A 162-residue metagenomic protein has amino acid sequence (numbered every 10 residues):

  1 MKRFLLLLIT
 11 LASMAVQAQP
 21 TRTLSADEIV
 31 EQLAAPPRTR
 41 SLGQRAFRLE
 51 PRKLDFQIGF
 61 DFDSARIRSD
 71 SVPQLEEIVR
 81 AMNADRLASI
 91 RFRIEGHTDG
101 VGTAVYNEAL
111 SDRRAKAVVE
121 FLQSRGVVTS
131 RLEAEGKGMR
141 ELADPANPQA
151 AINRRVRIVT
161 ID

Functional and structural regions predicted by a protein language model:
M1-F4: Positively charged n-region of N-terminal signal peptides that target proteins for export
L7-I9, L49-P51, D85, R125 (+1 more regions): Sterically constrained small-residue positions within well-ordered secondary structures of folded domains
I9-Q17: Hydrophobic h-region of N-terminal signal peptides that target proteins for export in Gram-negative bacteria
A12, R86-A88, V128, I152: Short, structurally constrained coil/turn elements that cap an alpha-helix or connect an alpha-helix to the following
Q19-I90: Periplasmic peptidoglycan-binding/tethering modules of Gram-negative envelope proteins
H97-D162: Periplasmic OmpA-like peptidoglycan-binding domain that tethers envelope proteins to the cell wall
